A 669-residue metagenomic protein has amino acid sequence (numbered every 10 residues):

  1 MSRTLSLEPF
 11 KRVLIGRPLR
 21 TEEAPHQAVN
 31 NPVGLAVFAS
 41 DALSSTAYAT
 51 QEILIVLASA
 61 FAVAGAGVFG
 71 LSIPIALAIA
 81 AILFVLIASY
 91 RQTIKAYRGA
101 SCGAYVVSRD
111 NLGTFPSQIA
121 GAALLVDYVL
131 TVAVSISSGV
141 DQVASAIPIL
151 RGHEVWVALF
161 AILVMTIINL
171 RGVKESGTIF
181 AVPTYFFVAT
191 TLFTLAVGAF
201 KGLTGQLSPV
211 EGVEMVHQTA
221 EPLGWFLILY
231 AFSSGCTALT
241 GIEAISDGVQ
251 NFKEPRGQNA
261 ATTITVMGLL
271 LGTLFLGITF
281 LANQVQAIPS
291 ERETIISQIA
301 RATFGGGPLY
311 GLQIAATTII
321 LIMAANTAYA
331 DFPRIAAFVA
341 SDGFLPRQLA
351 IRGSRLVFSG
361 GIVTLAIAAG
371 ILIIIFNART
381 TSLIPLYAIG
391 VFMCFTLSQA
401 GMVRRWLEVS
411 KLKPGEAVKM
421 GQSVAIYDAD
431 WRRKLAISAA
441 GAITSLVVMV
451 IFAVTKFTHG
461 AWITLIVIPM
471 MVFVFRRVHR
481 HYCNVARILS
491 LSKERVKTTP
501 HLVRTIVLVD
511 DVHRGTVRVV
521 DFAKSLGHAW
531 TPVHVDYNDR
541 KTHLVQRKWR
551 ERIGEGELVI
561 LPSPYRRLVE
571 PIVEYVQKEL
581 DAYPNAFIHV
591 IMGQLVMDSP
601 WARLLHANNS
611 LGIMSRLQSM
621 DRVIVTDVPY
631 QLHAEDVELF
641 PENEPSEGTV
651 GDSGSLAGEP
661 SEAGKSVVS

Functional and structural regions predicted by a protein language model:
M1-E23, C483-S669: Cytosolic C-terminal regulatory domains/tails of membrane transporters and channels
I53-R109, F115-Q118, V134-A161, G268-G272 (+1 more regions): Extracellular loop-to-transmembrane helix junctions
T114-S117, V155-L159, N251-T273, A340-I374 (+1 more regions): Loop-to-transmembrane helix boundary motifs in multi-pass membrane proteins
M165-F200, T263-M267, I384-T396, A440-G441 (+1 more regions): Membrane-interface loop-to-helix entry segments
Y185, A189-T240, T455, H459: Helix-loop-helix junctions that connect adjacent transmembrane segments in multi-pass membrane transporters
F187-V213, I278-V285, T396-P414, R477-A486: Hydrophobic alpha-helical segments and their helix-loop junctions in multi-pass secondary transporters
A199-Q206, A261-S297: Extracellular/periplasmic helix-exit of transmembrane alpha-helices
Q348-S359, L397-M449, F457, E494: C-terminal membrane-solvent junction of multi-pass transporters and transport-like membrane proteins
